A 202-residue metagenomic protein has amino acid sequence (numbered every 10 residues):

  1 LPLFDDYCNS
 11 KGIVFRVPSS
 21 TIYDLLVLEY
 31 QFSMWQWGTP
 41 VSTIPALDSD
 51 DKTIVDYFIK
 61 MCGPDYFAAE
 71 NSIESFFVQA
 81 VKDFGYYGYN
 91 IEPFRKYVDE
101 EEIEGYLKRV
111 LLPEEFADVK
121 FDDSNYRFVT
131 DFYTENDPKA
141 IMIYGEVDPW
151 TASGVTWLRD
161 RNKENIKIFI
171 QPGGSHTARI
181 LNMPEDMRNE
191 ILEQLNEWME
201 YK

Functional and structural regions predicted by a protein language model:
L1-F121: Alpha/beta-hydrolase fold active-site neighborhood
Y66-A69, Y126-F132, W157: Generic recognition of flexible, low-complexity loop/linker segments
I91-E92, P149-G154: Conserved alpha/beta-hydrolase "acid-adjacent" motif
F132-N136, D160-K163: Short, conserved loop/helix-junction motifs that constitute active-site signature segments in enzyme catalytic cores
N136, M142-Y144: Short beta-strand/loop motif that positions the catalytic acidic residue of the alpha/beta-hydrolase fold
M142, N165-I170: Conserved beta-strand scaffold positions in the cores of enzyme catalytic domains, especially in NTP/NDP-utilizing
V147-P149, S175: Solvent-exposed loop/turn segments at secondary-structure junctions within structured extracellular/periplasmic domains
I170-K202: Catalytic active-site module of serine/aspartate enzymes centered on a nucleophile-bearing elbow/loop
